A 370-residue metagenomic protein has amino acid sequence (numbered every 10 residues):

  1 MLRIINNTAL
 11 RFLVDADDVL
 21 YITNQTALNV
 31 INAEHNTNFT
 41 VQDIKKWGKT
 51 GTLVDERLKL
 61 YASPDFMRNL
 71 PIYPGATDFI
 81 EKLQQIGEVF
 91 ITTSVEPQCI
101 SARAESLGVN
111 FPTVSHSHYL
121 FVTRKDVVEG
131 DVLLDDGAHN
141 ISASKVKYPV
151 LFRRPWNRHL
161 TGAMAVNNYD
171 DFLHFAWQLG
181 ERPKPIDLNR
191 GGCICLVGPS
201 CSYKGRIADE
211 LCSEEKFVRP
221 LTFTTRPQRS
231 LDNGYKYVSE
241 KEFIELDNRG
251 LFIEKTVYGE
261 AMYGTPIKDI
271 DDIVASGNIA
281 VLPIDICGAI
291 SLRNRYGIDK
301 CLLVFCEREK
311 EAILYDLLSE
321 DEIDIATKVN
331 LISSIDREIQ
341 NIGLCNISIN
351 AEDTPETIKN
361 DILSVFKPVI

Functional and structural regions predicted by a protein language model:
L2-K59, R190-L196, K204-E214: Active-site neighborhood of HAD-like aspartate-dependent phosphohydrolases
G51-F66, T224-A280, I286-C287: ATP-dependent small-molecule kinase phosphotransfer cores that center on conserved nucleotide phosphate-binding segments
M67-P71, A76-L107, I279: Substrate-recognition element of Asp-dependent hydrolases with the DxDx(T/V) motif
H118-S144: Conserved Lys-Pro-Asp/Glu-containing loop-to-beta segment of HAD-superfamily phosphomonoesterases, centered on
L134-D170: Acidic, Mg2+-coordinating phosphoryl-transfer loop and its flanking beta/alpha structural elements, shared across
P199: P-loop (Walker A) phosphate-binding loop of NTP-binding proteins
V281-D285, Y296-L317: Conserved phosphate-donor/acceptor-positioning beta-strand/loop module used by diverse small-molecule
A289, S319-V365: Small-molecule kinase domains that catalyze NTP-dependent phosphoryl transfer to phosphate-bearing small molecules
